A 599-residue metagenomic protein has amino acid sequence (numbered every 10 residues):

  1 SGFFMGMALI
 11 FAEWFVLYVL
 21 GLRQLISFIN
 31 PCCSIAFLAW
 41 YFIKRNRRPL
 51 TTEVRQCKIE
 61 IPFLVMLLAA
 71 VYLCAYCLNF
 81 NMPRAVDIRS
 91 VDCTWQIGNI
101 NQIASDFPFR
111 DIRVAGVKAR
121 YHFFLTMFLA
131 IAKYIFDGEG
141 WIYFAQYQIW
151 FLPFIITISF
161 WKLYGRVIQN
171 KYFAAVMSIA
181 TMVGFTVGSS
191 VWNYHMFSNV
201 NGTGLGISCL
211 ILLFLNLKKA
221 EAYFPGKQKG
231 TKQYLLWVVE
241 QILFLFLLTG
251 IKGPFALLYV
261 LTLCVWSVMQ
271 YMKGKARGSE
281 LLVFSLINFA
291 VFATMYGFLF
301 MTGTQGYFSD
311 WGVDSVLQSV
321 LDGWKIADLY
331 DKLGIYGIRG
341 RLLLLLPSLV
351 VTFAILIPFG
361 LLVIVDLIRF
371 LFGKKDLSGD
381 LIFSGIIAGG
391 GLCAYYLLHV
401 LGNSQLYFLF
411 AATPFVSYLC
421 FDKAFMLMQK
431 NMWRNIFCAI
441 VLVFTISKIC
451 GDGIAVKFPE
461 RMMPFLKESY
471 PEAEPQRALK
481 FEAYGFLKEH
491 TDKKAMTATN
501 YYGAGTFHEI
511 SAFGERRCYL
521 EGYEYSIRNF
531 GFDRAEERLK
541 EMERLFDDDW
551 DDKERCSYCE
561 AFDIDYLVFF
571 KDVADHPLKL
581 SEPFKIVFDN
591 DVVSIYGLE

Functional and structural regions predicted by a protein language model:
S1-C57, F197, C559: Membrane-embedded, hydrophobic transmembrane alpha-helices
F3-W14, L64-C77, Y147-K229, Q233-W266 (+4 more regions): Membrane-embedded helix bundles of polyisoprenyl
Q56-I59, Y223-L235, M272-V283, L361-A388 (+2 more regions): Membrane-interface helix-loop-helix junctions at transmembrane boundaries of multi-pass membrane enzymes, predominantly
E60-A69, K275-L299, F437-F444: Hydrophobic alpha-helical membrane-interfacial segments at the cytosolic entry of transmembrane helices
M66-C209, S469-E474, T497, Y502: Active-site lumenal/periplasmic loops and adjacent helix-entry segments of GT-C-fold, multi-pass membrane
P153, G202-T203, L257-Y259, L401-M428 (+1 more regions): Hydrophobic/aromatic-rich transmembrane helices and adjacent perimembrane loops
N216-A220, T262-L263, L345-S378: Hydrophobic, aromatic-rich transmembrane alpha-helices and their immediate juxtamembrane boundary segments
N431-W433, V443-E599: Extracytoplasmic
